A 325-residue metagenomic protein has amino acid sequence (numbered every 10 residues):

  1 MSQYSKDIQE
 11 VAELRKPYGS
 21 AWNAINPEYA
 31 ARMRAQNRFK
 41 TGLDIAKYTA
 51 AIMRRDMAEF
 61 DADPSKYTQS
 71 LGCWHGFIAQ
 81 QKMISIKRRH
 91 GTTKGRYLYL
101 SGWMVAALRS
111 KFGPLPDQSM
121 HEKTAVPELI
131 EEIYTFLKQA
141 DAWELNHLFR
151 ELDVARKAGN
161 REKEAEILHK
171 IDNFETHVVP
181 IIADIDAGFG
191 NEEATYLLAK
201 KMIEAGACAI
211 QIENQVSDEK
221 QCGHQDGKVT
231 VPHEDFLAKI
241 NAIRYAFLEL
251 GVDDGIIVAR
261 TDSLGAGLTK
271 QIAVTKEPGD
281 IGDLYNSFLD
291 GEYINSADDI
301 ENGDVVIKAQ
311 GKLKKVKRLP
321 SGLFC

Functional and structural regions predicted by a protein language model:
S2-C325: Alpha/beta enzyme core
